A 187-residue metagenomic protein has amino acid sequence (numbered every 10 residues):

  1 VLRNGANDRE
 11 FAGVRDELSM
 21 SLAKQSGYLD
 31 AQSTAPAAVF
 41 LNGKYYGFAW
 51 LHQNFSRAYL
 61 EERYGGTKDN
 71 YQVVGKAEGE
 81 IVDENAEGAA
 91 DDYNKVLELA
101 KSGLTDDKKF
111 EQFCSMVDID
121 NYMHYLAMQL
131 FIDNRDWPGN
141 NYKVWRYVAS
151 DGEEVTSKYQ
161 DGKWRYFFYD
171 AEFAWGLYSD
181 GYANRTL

Functional and structural regions predicted by a protein language model:
V1-A12, D30, K44, W50-N134 (+2 more regions): ATP-dependent phospho-/nucleotidyl transfer catalytic cores
D8-Y28: A conserved alpha-helical element in kinase catalytic cores
E17, D133, N140: Glycine-rich, aromatic-lined ligand/substrate-binding cores of catalytic and carbohydrate-binding domains
L18, T34, V117-Y125, D161-R165: Alpha-helical scaffolds flanking conserved acidic
Q25-F40: Short, well-structured beta-strand/strand-turn elements
F48-N54, Y59-R63, P138-L187: Catalytic activation segment of kinase domains across protein kinase-like and atypical kinase folds
